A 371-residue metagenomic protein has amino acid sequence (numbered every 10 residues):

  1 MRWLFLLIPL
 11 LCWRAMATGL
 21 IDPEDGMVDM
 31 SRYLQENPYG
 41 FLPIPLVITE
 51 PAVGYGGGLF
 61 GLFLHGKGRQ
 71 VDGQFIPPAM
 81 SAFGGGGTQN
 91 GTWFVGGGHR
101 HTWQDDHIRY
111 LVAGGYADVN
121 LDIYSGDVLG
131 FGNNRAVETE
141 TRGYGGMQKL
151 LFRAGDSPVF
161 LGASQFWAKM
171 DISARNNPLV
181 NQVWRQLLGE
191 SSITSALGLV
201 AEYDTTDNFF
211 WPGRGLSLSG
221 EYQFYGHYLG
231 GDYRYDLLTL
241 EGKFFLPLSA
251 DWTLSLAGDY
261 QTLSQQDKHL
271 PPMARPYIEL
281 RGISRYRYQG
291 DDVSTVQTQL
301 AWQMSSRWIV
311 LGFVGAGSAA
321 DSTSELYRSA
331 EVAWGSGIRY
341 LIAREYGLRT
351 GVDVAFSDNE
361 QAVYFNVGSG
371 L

Functional and structural regions predicted by a protein language model:
M1-V28: Cleavable N-terminal export/targeting peptides
T18, S31-Y39, V53, K67-P78 (+7 more regions): Short loop/turn motifs that connect adjacent beta-strands in outer-membrane beta-barrel proteins
Y33-F41, I48-G189, A274, G290 (+2 more regions): Gram-negative/organellar outer-membrane beta-barrel architecture
F41, G57-L59, W93-G97, R142-Q148 (+9 more regions): Hydrophobic, lipid-facing positions within transmembrane beta-strands of outer-membrane proteins
P43-P45, G61, S81-G85, Y110-G114 (+9 more regions): Membrane-embedded beta-strand positions of outer-membrane beta-barrel proteins
L64-G68, G86-N90, A117-L121, A168-I172 (+6 more regions): Sequence/structural signature of outer-membrane beta-barrel proteins
R185-E190, S195-S305, F313-A316, A320: C-terminal outer-membrane beta-barrel translocator/porin domains of Gram-negative envelope proteins and their
A201, W252, S324-E331, L341-L371: Predominantly the C-terminal beta-signal and adjacent terminal strand-loop region of outer-membrane beta-barrel
